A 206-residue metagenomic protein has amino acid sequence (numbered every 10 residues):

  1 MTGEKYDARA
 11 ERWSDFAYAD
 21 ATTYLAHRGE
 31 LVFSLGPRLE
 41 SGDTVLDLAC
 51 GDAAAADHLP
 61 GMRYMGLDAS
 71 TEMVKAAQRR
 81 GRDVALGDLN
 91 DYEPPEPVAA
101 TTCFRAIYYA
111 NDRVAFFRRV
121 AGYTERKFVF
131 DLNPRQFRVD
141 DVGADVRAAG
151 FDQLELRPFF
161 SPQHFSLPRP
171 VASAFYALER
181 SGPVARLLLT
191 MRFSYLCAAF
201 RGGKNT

Functional and structural regions predicted by a protein language model:
M1-R38, L178-E179: Conserved class I S-adenosyl-L-methionine
G42-G51: Conserved class I S-adenosyl-L-methionine
G51-D91: Class I SAM-dependent methyltransferase SAM/SAH-binding core
E93-A100: A short acidic, Gly/Pro-enriched loop at the edge of an enzyme's catalytic core that lines a small-molecule cofactor
A100-D112: A short SAM/SAH-binding and catalytic strip from SAM-dependent methyltransferases
E125-P134: Conserved beta-strand signature within the Rossmann-like core of class I S-adenosyl-L-methionine
Q136-G150, L156-R157: Short alpha-helix
A144, F160-T206: A C-terminal cap/extension of S-adenosyl-L-methionine-dependent methyltransferases that defines the acceptor-substrate
